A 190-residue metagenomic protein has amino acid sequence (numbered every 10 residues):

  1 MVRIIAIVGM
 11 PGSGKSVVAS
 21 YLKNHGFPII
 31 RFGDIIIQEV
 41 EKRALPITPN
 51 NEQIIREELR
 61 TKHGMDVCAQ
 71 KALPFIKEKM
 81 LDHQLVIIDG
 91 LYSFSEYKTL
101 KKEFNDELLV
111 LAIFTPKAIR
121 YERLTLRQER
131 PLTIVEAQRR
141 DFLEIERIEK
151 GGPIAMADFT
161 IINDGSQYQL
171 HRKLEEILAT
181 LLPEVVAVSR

Functional and structural regions predicted by a protein language model:
M1-I5: Extreme N-terminal starter segment of soluble prokaryotic enzymes
M10, L22: P-loop (Walker A) phosphate-binding loop of NTP-binding proteins
K15: Conserved lysine of the Walker
V18-A19: Post-Walker A alpha-helix
P28-I87, L91-T99, R130, V135: ATP-dependent small-molecule kinase phosphotransfer cores that center on conserved nucleotide phosphate-binding segments
I29, V110, F159-I162: Short, well-ordered beta-strand core segments
D66, L126-T180: Small-molecule kinase domains that catalyze NTP-dependent phosphoryl transfer to phosphate-bearing small molecules
D89-G90, E103-R130: Conserved phosphate-donor/acceptor-positioning beta-strand/loop module used by diverse small-molecule
